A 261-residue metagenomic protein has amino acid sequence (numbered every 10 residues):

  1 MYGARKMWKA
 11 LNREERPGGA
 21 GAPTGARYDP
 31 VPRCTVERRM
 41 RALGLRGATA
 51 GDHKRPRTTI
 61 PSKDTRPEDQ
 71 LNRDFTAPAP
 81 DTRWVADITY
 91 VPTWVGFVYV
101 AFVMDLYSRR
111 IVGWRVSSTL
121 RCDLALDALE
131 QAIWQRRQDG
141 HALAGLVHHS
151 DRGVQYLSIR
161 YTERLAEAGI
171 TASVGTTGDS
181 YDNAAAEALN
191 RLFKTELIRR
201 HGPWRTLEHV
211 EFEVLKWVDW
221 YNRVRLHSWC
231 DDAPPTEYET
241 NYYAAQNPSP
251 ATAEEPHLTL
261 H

Functional and structural regions predicted by a protein language model:
M1-H261: Charged DNA-binding/catalytic regions of mobile-element recombinases
